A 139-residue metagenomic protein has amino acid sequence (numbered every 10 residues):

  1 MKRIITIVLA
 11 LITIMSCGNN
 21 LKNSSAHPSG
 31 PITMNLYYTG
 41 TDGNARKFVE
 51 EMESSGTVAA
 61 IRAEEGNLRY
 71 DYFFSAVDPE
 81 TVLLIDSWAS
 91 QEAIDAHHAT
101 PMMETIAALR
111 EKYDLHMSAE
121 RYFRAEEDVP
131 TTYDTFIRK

Functional and structural regions predicted by a protein language model:
K2-V8: Sec-dependent signal peptide recognition, specifically the positively charged N-region followed immediately by
V8-L9, H116: A periodicity- and composition-biased signal for non-globular, repetitive helical segments
A10-C17: Hydrophobic h-region of N-terminal signal peptides that target proteins for export in Gram-negative bacteria
C17-V82, A89-P101, L115-K139: Short S/T/G/P-rich N-terminal loop/turn motif that feeds into the first structured element of a domain
